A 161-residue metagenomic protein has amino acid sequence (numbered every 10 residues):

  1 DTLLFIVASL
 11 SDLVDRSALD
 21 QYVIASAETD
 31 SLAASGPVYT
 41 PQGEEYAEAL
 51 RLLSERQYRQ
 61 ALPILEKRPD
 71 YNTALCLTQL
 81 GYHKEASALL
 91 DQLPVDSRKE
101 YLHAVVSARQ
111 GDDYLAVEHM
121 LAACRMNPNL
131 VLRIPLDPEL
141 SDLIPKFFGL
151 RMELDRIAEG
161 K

Functional and structural regions predicted by a protein language model:
D1-E45: Long, contiguous interaction/recruitment modules in multidomain scaffold/adaptor proteins
L4-V7, S11, V23, L50 (+7 more regions): Residue-level detector of alpha-helical secondary structure
Y46, L50-S54, R59, P63-R109: Alpha-helical adaptor scaffolds
R68-P69, V95, D113-V131, D155-A158: TPR/TPR-like (Sel1-like) alpha-helical repeat modules
L75-G81, R109, L130-L150: TPR/TPR-like alpha-solenoid helical repeat scaffolds
Y82-A88, D113-E118, L140-K161: Alpha-helical linker/edge segments of TPR/alpha-solenoid repeat scaffolds and analogous pre-/post-domain helices
